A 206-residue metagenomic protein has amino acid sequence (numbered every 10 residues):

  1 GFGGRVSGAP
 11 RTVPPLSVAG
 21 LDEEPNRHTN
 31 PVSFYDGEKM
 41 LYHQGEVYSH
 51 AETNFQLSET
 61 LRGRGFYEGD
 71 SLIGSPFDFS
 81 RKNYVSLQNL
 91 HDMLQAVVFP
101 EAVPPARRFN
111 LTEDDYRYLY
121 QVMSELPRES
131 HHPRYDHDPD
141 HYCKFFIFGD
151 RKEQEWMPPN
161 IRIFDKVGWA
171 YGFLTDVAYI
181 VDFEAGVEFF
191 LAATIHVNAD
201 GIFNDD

Functional and structural regions predicted by a protein language model:
G1-F99, V103: Active-site-adjacent helix/loop patches that line small-molecule binding or acyl-intermediate pockets
L72-D206: Structured C-terminal helix/loop/strand segments within mature extracytoplasmic catalytic/sensor domains
